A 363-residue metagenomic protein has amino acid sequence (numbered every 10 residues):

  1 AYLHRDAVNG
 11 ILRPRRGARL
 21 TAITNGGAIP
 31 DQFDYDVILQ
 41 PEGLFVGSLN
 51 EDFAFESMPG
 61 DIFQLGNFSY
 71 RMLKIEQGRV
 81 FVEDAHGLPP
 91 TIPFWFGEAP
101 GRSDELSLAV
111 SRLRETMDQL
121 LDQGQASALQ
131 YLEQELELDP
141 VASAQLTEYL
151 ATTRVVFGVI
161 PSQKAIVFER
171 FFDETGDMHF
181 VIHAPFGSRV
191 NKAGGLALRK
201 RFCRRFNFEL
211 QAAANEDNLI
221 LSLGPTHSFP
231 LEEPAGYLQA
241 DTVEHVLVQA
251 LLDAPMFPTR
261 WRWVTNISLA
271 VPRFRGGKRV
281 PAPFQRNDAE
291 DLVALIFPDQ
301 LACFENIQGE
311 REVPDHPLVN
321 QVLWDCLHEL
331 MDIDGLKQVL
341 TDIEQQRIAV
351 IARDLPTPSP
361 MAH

Functional and structural regions predicted by a protein language model:
A1-D31, P93, G101-H363: Extended, highly charged accessory segments
D6-V8, Q40-E42, E76-G78, P225-T226: Short acidic-glycine loop/turn motifs at beta-strand connectors
T21, F45-G60, L146: Flexible, glycine/threonine-enriched loop-and-boundary segments that flank and lead into catalytic domains of large
D31-S48: Short, basic/aromatic beta-hairpin or loop at an interaction surface
F68-I75: Short beta-strand-centered aromatic/proline hotspots
E76-P93: Short, solvent-exposed secondary-structure boundary/capping segments
